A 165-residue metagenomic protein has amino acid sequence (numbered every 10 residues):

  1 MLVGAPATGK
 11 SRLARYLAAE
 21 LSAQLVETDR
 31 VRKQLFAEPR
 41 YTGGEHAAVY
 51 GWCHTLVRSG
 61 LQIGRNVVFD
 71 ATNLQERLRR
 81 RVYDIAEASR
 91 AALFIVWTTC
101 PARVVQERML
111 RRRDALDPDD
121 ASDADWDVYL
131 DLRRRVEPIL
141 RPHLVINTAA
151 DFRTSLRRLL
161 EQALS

Functional and structural regions predicted by a protein language model:
L2: Hydrophobic anchor at the beta1->P-loop junction of P-loop NTPases
A5: P-loop (Walker A) phosphate-binding loop of NTP-binding proteins
T8, R12-R65: Conserved substrate/cofactor phosphate-moiety recognition/catalytic segment in nucleotide-dependent phosphotransferases
R30-R32, N73-L74, T99-V105, A150-F152: Conserved nucleotide-binding/hydrolysis micro-motifs of P-loop NTPases
T42-H46, A86, R111-A115: Short, hinge-like loop/turn segments at secondary-structure boundaries
E45-W97: Glycine-rich phosphate-binding loop used to anchor ATP phosphates in small-molecule kinases, encompassing both
E87-M109, I146: Conserved phosphate-donor/acceptor-positioning beta-strand/loop module used by diverse small-molecule
A115-L159, L164-S165: Small-molecule kinase domains that catalyze NTP-dependent phosphoryl transfer to phosphate-bearing small molecules
